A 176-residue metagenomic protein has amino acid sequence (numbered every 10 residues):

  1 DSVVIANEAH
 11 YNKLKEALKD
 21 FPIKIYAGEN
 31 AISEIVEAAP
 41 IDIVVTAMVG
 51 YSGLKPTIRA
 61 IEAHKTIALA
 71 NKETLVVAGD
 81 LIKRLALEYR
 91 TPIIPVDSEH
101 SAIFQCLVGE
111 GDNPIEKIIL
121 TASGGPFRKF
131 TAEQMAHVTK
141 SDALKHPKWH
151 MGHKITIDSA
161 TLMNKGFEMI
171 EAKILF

Functional and structural regions predicted by a protein language model:
D1-Y51: N-terminal glycine-/serine-/threonine-rich beta1-alpha1-beta2 phosphate-ribose binding loop of Rossmann-like
A6, A70-K72: Short beta->alpha connector loops at strand-helix junctions that form conserved, small/polar/Pro-enriched
E8, E29, G79-D80, D97 (+1 more regions): Alpha-helix N-cap/helix-start capping motif
K15, S33, I58, K83 (+2 more regions): Predominant activation on well-ordered alpha-helical scaffold segments within soluble catalytic domains
E29-I32, K72-L75, S98-H100: Short, acidic/turn-prone active-site loops that include or flank metal/cofactor- and phosphate-binding residues
P40-I41, A47-M48, L54, I58-A63 (+1 more regions): Rossmann-like NAD(P)H-binding beta-loop-alpha module
D97-A102, L144-F176: Mid-domain beta-loop-alpha active-site segment that forms a flexible, acidic cofactor/metal-binding surface
